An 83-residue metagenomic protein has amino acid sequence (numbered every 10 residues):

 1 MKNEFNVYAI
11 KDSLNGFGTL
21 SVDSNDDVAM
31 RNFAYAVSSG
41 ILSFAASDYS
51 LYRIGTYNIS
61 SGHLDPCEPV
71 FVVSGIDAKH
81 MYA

Functional and structural regions predicted by a protein language model:
M1-F17: Short aromatic-glycine-(Arg/Gly/Cys) micro-motifs in beta-strand/loop hairpins
K2-F5, M30-A36, Y52: Short amphipathic alpha-helical surface micro-motifs
A9-I10, V22, S50-Y52: Conserved short hydrophobic patches within well-ordered secondary structure
G16-N25: A short, exposed loop/beta-hairpin motif centered on an aromatic-Gly-Thr core
F17-G18, M30, S60-S61: Eukaryotic short linear interaction motifs
S24-I41, A45: A short, charged, amphipathic alpha-helix used as a generic interaction element across diverse proteins
S38-A83: Short, mixed-charge low-complexity intrinsically disordered segments
